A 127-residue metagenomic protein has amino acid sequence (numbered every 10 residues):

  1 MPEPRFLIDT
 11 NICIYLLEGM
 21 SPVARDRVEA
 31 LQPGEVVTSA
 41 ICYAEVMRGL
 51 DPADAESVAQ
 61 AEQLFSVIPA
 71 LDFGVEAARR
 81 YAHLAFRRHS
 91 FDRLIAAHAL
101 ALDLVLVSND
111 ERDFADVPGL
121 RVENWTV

Functional and structural regions predicted by a protein language model:
M1-T38, R48-Q63: Short, well-structured N-terminal submotif of metal-dependent ribonuclease cores
P2-P4, E62, V67-R112, E123 (+1 more regions): Active-site neighborhoods of divalent-metal-dependent phosphate/nucleic-acid chemistry enzymes
C13, Y43-V46, A78, F114: A generic structural signal for short hydrophobic patches within well-formed alpha-helices
L16-L17, L50, A115, N124-T126: Activation segment
R48, H83, D116: Phosphate-coordinating loops and pocket residues in cytosolic domains that bind phosphorylated ligands
